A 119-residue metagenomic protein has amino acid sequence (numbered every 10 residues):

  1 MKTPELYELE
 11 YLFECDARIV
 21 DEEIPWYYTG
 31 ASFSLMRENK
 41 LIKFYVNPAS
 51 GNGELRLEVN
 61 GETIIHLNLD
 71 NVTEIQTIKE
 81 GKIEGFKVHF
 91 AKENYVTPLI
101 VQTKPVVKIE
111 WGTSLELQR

Functional and structural regions predicted by a protein language model:
M1-R119: Surface-exposed, interaction-prone regions used to assemble/regulate multi-protein complexes
